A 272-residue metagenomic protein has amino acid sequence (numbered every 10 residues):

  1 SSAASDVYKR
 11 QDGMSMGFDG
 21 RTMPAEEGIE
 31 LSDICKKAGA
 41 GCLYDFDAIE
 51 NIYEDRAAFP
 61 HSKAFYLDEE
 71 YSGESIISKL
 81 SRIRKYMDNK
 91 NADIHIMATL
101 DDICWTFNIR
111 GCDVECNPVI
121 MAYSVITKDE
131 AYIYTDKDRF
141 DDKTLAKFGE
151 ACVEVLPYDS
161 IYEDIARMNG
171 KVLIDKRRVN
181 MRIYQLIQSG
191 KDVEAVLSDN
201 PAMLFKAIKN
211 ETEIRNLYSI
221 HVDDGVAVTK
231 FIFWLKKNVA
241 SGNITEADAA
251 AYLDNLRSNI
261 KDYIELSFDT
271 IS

Functional and structural regions predicted by a protein language model:
S2-Y8: Short, small-residue-biased leader/transition segments that mark boundaries at the very start of proteins
K9-F59: Hydrophobic or amphipathic alpha-helical targeting/insertion segments
M14, T144-I208, S219: Conserved catalytic alpha/beta cores of large enzymes that bind or transform nucleotide phosphates and polynucleotides
G17-D19, Y44-D45, Y123-K137, L173-D175: Short internal beta-strands
K36-K37, I126-E130, S189-K191: Short acidic-glycine loop/turn motifs at beta-strand connectors
D55-M87: Polar, glycine-rich mid-to-C-terminal structural blocks that act as macromolecule-binding/assembly scaffolds
H61-D68, S198-N216: Short His/Asp/Glu-rich catalytic/ion-coordination signatures at enzyme active sites or charged loops
S81-W105, G225-S272: Active-site cores enriched in adjacent His and Asp/Glu residues with nearby glycine-rich loops that coordinate divalent
